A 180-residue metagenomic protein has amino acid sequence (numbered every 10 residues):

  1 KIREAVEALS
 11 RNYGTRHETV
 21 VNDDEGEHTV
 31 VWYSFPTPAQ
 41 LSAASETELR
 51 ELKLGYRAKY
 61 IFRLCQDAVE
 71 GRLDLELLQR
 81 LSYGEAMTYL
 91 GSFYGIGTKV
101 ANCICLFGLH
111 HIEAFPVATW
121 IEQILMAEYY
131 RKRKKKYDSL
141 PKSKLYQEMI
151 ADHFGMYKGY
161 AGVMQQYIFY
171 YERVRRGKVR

Functional and structural regions predicted by a protein language model:
K1-R180: HhH-family (HhH-GPD) DNA N-glycosylase catalytic core used in base-excision repair
